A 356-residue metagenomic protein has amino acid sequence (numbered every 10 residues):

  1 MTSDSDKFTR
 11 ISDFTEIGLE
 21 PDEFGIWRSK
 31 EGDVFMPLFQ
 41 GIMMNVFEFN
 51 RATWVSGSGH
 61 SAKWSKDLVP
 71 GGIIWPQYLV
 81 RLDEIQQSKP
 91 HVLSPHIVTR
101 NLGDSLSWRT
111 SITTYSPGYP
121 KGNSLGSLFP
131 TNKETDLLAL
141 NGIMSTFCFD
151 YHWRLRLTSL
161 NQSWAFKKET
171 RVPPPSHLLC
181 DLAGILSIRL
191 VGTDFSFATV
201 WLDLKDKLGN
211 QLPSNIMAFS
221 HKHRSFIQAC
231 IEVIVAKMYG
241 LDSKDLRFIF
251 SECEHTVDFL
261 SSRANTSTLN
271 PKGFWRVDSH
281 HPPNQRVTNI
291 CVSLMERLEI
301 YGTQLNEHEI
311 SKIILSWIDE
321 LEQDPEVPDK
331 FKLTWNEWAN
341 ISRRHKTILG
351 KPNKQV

Functional and structural regions predicted by a protein language model:
M1-V356: S-adenosyl-L-methionine
